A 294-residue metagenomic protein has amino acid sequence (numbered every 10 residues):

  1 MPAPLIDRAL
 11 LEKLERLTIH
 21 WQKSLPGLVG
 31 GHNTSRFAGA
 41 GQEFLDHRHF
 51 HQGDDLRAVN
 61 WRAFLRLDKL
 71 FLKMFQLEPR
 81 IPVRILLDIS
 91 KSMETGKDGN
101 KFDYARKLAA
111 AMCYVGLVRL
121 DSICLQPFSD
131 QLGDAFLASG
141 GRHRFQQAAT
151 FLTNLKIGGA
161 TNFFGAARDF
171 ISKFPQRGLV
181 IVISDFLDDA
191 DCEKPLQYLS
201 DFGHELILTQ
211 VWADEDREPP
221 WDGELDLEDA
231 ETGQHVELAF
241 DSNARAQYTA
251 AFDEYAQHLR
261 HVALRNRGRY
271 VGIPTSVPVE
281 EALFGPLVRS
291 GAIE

Functional and structural regions predicted by a protein language model:
M1-R36, S172-G178, D188-E294: Von Willebrand factor type A / integrin I
M1-S139, L179-I183, D189-A190, K194 (+4 more regions): An amphipathic, basic-hydrophobic helix/alpha-beta surface used to engage anionic, phosphate-rich ligands or surfaces
R62, K156-A160, S184: Short, flexible loop segments at the rims of nucleotide/cofactor-binding pockets, characterized by
M93-K97, N154, N243: Short coil/turn segments at secondary-structure junctions
D103, I157-F164, A250-D253: Conserved phosphate-coordination/catalytic loops
K107, A111, T161-R168, Q257 (+1 more regions): Short, contiguous clusters of charged residues that form electrostatic/catalytic patches at enzyme active sites, used
F136-T150, V288: Short, electropositive alpha-helical surface patch
R144-G178, A190, W212-A213, R217: Von Willebrand factor
